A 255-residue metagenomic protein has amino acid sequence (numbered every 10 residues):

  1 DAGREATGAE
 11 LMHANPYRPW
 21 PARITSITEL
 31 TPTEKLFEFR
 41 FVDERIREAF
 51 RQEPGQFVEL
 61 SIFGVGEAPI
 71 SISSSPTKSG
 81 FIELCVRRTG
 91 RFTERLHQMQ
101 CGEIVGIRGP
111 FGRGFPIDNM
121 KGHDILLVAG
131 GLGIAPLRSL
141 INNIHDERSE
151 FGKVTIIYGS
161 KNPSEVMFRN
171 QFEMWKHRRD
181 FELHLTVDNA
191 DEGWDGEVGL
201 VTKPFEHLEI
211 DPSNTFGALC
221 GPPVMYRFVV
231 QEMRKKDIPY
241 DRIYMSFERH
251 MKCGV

Functional and structural regions predicted by a protein language model:
G3, A9-E10, R91-M251: FNR/FR-type flavoprotein reductase catalytic core
G8-E103, S160-N162, N189: Ferredoxin-reductase
G254-V255: Structured adenosyl-cofactor binding patch, chiefly the S-adenosyl-L-methionine
